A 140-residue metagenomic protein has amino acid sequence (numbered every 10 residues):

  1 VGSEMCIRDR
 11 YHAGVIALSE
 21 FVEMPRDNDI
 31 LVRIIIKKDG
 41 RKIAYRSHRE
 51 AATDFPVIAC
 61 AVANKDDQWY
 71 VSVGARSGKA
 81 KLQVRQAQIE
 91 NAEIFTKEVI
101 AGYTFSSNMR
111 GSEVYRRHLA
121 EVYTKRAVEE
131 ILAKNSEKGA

Functional and structural regions predicted by a protein language model:
S3-A140: C-terminal structural segment of proteins
